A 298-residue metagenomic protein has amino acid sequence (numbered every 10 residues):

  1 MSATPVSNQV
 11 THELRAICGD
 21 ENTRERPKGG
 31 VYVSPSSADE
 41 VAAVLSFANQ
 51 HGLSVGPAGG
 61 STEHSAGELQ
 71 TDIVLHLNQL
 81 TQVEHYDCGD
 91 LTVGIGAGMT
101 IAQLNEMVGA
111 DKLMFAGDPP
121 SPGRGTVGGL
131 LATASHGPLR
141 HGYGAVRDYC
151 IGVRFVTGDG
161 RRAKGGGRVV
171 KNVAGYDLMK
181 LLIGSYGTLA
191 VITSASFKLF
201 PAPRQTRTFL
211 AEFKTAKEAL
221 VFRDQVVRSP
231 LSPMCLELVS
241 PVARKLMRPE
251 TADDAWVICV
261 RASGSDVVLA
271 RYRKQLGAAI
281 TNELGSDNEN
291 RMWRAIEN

Functional and structural regions predicted by a protein language model:
S2-T4, L53, G60, S65-D72 (+4 more regions): Conserved glycine-rich FAD pyrophosphate-binding loop
T4-E25: N-terminal basic/disordered segments at the start of proteins
P5, Q9, S36-D39, N78 (+8 more regions): Conserved active-site and cofactor/substrate-binding residues in soluble primary-metabolism enzymes
L14, T23-D87, T92-A97, A102-D118: Glycine-rich N-terminal segment of FAD-binding domains in flavoprotein oxidoreductases, spanning the beta-loop-helix
S34, H64-Q82, L139-D159, V191-S194 (+1 more regions): Structural signature of FAD isoalloxazine-binding scaffolds in flavoprotein oxidoreductases
V55-P57, E63-A66, G94, S121-G128 (+5 more regions): Short glycine- and Lys/Arg-enriched binding-loop motifs that mark or flank ligand-binding interfaces
G89-H141, A145-G158: A generic, well-ordered mixed alpha/beta core segment in the N-terminal half of proteins
A132, I151-N298: C-terminal substrate-binding/cap subdomain adjacent to the FAD-binding core in PCMH-type and related FAD-linked
